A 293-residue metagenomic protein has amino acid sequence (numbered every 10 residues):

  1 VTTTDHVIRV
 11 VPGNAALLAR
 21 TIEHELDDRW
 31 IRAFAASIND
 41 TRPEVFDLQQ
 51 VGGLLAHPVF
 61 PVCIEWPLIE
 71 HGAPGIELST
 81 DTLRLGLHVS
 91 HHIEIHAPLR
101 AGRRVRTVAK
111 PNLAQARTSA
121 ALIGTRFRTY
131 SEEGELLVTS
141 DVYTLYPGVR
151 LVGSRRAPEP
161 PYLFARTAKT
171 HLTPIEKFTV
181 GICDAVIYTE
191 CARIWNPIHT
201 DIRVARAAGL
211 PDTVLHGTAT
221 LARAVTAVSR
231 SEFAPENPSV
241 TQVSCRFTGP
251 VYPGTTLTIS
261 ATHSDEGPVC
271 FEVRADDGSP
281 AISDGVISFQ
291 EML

Functional and structural regions predicted by a protein language model:
T2-A19, L87-K177, F247-G254, T258-L293: HotDog/MaoC-like acyl-thioester-processing domains
T2-H88, L151, A165-S231, P235: Hot-dog-fold acyl-thioester-processing enzymes
Q49-Q50, Q115, Q242, Q290: Residue-identity detector for glutamine
R203-D265, V273-S279: Catalytic-pocket segment enriched in acidic/His residues
